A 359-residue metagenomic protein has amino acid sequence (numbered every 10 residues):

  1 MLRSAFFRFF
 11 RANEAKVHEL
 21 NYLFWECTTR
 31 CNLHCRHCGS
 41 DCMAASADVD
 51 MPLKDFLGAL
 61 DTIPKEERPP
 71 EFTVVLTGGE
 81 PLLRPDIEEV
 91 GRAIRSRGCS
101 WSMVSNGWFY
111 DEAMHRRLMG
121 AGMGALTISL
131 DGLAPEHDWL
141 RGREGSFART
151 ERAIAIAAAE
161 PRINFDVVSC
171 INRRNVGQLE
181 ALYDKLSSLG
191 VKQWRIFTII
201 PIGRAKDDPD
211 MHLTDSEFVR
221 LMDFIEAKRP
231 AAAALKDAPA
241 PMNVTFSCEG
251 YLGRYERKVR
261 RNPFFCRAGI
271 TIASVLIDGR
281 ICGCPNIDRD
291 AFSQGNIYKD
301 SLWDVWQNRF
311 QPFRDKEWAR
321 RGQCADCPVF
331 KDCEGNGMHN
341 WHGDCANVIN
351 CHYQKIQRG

Functional and structural regions predicted by a protein language model:
M1-A125, L213: Conserved alpha-helical substructure of the radical SAM core
A5-E19, R280, N286-G359: Flexible mid-to-C-terminal extensions adjoining Fe-S/redox cofactors in radical SAM and related proteins
F24, T28, N32, P263 (+3 more regions): Residues immediately within or flanking Cys/His clusters that coordinate Zn2+ in small zinc-binding modules
R30, H34, C38-D41, G269 (+3 more regions): Cys/His-rich metal-chelating microdomains
S46, G120-A125, S129-D131, E136-C282 (+1 more regions): Radical SAM enzyme [4Fe-4S]-AdoMet core and its adjacent flexible, acidic and glycine-rich loops/tails across
M51, P85, G145, R174-G177 (+1 more regions): Residue-level signal for the nucleotide or nucleotide-sugar donor/cofactor binding architecture
